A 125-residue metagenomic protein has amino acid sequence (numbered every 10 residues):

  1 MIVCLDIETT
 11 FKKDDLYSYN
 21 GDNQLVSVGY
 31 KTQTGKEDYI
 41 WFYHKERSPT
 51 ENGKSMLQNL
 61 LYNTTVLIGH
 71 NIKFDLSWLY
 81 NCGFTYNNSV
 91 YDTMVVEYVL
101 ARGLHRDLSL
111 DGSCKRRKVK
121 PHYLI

Functional and structural regions predicted by a protein language model:
M1-L25: Entry/capping segment at the start of metal-dependent catalytic domains with acidic active-site entry clusters
N23-V26, Y30, T34-I125: Active-site-proximal helix-loop-helix substrate-binding element of RNase H-like nuclease domains
